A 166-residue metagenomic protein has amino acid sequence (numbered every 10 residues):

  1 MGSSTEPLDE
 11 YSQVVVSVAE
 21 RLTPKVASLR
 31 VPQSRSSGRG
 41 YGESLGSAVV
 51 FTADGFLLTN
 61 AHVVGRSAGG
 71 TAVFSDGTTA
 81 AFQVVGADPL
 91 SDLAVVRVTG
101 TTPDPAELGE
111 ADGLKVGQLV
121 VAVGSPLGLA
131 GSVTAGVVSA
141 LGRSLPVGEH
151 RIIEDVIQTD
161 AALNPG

Functional and structural regions predicted by a protein language model:
M1-G166: Serine-dependent protease modules
